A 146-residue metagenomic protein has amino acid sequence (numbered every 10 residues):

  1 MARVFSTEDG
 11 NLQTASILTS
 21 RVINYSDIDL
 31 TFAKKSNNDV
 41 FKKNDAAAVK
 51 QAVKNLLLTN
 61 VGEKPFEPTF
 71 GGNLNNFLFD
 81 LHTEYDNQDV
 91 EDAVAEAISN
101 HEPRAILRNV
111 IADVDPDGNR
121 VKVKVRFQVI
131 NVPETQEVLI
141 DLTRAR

Functional and structural regions predicted by a protein language model:
M1-E91, E96, R108-R146: Immediate N-terminus of the mature polypeptide
N100-L107: Short secondary-structure junctions
